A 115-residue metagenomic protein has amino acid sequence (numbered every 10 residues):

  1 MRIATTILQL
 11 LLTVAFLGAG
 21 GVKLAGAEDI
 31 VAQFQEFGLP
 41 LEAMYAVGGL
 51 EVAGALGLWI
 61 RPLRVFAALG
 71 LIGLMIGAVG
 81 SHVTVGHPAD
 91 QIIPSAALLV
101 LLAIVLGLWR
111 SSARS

Functional and structural regions predicted by a protein language model:
M1-G21, A25, I60-S115: Extended, low-polarity transmembrane helix blocks
T5-I7, F16, D29-F34, P40-E42: Short secondary-structure boundary micro-motifs
Q9, G48-A55, L98-L99: Core segments of transmembrane alpha-helices that mediate helix-helix packing or line hydrophobic substrate/ligand
F16-A25, E42-A53: Hydrophobic, membrane-facing alpha-helical anchors
A25-E36, V52-P62: Short juxtamembrane and helix-loop transition motifs at transmembrane-helix boundaries in membrane proteins
A32-G49, P94-A96: Structural signature of hydrophobic alpha-helical transmembrane segments
E42-M44, V52, L58, S81 (+1 more regions): Short, electropositive, low-hydrophobicity segments enriched in small/polar residues
